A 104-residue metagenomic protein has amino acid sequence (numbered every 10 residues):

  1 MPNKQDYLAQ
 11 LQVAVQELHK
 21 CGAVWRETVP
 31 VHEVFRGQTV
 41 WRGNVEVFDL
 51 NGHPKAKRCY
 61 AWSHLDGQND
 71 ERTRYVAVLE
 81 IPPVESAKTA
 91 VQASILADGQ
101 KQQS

Functional and structural regions predicted by a protein language model:
M1-T39: Negatively charged, low-complexity tracts enriched in Asp/Glu with abundant Ser/Thr
P2-N3, H19, G43, A56 (+2 more regions): Generic cytosolic/nucleocytoplasmic N-terminal low-complexity/intrinsically disordered segments
K4-A14, Q68-S104: Mixed-charge, Lys/Arg-enriched low-complexity segments
V24-V84: Acidic, low-complexity, intrinsically disordered interaction modules
